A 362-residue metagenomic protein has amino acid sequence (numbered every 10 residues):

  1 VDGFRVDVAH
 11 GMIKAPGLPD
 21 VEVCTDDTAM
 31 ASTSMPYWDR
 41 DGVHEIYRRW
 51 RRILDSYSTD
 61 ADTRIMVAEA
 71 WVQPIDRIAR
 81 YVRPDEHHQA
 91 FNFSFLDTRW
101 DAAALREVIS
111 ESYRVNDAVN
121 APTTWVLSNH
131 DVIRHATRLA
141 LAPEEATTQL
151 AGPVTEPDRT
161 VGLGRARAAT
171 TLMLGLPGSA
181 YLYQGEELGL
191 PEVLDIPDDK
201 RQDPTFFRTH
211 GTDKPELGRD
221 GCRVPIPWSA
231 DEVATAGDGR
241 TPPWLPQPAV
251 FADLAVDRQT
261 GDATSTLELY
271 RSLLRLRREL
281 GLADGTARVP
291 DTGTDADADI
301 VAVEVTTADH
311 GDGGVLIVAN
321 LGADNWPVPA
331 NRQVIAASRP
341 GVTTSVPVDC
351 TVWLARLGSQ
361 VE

Functional and structural regions predicted by a protein language model:
V1-R332, A337-E362: Active-site and adjacent substrate-binding regions of carbohydrate-active enzymes
